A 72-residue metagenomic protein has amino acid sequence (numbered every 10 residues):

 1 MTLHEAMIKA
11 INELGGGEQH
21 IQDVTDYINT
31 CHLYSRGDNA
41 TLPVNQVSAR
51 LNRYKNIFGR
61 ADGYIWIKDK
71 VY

Functional and structural regions predicted by a protein language model:
M1-E5, I28-Y72: Charged low-complexity interaction tracts in eukaryotic proteins
H4-N12: Hydrophobic residues on short alpha-helical segments
I11-Q22, L33: Short capping segments at the starts of secondary-structure elements
T25: The alpha-helix within a helix-turn-helix
